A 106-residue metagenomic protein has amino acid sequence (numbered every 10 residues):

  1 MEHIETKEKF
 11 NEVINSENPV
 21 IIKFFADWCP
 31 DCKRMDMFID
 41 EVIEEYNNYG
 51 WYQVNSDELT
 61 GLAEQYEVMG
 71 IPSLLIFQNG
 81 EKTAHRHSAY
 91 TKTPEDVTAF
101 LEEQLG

Functional and structural regions predicted by a protein language model:
M1-V20, D96-G106: N-terminal leader/targeting and pre-domain segments
I4-E5, F24, D36, D40-I43 (+1 more regions): Thiol-based oxidoreductase modules, predominantly thioredoxin-like and allied folds used for disulfide exchange
F10-N11, T60-A63: Short hydrophobic/charged patches on amphipathic alpha-helices used for structural packing and interfaces
N11-E41: Local sequence-structure signature of Cys/Sec-based thiol-disulfide redox active-site neighborhoods
R34, Q65-Y66, K92: Chalcogenol-based redox active-site neighborhoods
Y66-L75: Structural micro-motif
Q78-G106: Non-catalytic, surface beta->alpha helical segment in thiol-disulfide oxidoreductase systems
